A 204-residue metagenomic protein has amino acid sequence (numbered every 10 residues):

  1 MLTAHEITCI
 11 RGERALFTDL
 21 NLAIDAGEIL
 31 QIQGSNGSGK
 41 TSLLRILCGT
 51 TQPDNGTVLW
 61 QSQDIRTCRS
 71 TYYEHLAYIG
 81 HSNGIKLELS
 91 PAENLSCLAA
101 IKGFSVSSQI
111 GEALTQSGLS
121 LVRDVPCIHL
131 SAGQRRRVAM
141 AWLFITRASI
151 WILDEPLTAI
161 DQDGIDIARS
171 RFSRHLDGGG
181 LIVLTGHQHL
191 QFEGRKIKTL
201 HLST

Functional and structural regions predicted by a protein language model:
C48: Helix-to-loop junction immediately C-terminal to a conserved catalytic motif
P53-Y72: Conserved ABC transporter NBD signature motif
S82, L87-K102: Q-loop/switch helix immediately C-terminal to the Walker
E88, P126-G133: Conserved ABC ATPase signature
S96, S107-R123: Conserved ABC ATPase "signature" region
M140, G179: Hydrophobic anchor residue at the start of the ABC signature
W151-E155: Catalytic Walker B motif of ABC-type/P-loop ATPase nucleotide-binding domains
